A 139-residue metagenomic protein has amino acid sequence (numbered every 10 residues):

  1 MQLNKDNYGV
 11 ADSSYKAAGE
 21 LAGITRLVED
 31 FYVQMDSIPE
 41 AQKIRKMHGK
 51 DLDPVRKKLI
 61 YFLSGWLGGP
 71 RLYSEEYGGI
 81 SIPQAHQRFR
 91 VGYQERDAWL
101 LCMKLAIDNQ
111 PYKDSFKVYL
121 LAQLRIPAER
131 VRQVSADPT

Functional and structural regions predicted by a protein language model:
M1-T139: Core of compact, soluble alpha-helical bundle domains
